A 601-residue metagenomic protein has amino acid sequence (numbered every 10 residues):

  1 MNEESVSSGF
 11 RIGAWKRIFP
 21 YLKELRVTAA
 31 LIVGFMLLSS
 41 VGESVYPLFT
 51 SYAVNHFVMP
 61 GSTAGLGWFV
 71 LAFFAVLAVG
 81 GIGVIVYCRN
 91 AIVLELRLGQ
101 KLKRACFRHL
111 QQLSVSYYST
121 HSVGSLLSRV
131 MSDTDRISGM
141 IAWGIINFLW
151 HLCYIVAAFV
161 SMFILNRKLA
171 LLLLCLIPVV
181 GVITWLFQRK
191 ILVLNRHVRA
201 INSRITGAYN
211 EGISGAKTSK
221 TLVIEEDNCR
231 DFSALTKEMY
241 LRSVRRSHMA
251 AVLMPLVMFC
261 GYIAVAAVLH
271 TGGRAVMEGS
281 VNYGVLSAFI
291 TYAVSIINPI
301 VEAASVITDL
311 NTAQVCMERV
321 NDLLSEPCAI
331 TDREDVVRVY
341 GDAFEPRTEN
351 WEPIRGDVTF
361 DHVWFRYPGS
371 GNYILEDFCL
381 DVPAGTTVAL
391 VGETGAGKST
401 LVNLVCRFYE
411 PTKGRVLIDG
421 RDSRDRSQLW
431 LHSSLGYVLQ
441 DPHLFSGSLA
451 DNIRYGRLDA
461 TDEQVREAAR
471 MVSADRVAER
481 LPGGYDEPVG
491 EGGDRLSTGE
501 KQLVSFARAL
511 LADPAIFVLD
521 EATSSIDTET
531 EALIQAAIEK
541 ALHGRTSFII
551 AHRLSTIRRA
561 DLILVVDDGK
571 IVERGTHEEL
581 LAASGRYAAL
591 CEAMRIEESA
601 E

Functional and structural regions predicted by a protein language model:
M1-E43, V58-A72, Y87-A91, E95 (+8 more regions): Membrane-integrated ABC transporters
N2-S8, L96, R104-S128, S132-T134 (+5 more regions): Short intracellular "coupling" helices and adjacent cytoplasmic loop segments at the cytosolic face of multi-pass
F19, E24-V27, V115-S116, S132-I141 (+9 more regions): An intracellular "coupling" helix at the cytosolic face of ABC transporter transmembrane type-1 domains
E24, T28-V41, Y52, F69-A72 (+3 more regions): Transmembrane helices of ABC transporter permease
L37-L48, A78-I85, I137-M140, G144-V156 (+4 more regions): Hydrophobic alpha-helical transmembrane bundles that constitute the permease/transmembrane domains of multi-pass
G61-W68, S161-C175, R245-E318, L323-L324: Helix-loop-helix
R338-E601: ABC-type nucleotide-binding domain
